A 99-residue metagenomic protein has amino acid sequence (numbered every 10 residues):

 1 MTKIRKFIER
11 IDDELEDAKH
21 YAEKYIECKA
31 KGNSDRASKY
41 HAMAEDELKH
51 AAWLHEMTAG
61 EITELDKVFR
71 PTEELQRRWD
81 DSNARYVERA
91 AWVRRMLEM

Functional and structural regions predicted by a protein language model:
M1-M99: Non-heme di-metal
